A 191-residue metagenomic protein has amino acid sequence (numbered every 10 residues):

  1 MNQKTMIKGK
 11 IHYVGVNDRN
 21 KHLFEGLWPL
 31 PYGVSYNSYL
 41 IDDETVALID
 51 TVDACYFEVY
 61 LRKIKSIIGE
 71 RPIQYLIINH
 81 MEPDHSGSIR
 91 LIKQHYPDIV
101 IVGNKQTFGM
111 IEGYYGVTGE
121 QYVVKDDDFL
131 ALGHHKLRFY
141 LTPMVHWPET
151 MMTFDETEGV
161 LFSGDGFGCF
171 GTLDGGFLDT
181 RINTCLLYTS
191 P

Functional and structural regions predicted by a protein language model:
K4-I68, M152-D155, G159-S163: Conserved beta-strand hairpin/beta-sheet module of binuclear metal-dependent hydrolase folds, prominently
T5-G9, V102-T150: Metallo-beta-lactamase
E44, C55-V102: Active-site metal-binding motif and surrounding structural segment of the metallo-beta-lactamase
A47-D50, Q74-I78, R138-F139: Short catalytic-loop micro-motif centered on adjacent basic/acidic residues
M81-S86, F108-I111, H146-W147, G168-G171: Active-site environment of divalent metal-dependent phosphoester hydrolases
T157, T184-C185: Extended recognition/assembly regions associated with phosphoester-bond processing machinery
L161-D179: Short, solvent-exposed beta-strand-terminating loops
Y188-P191: Conserved small/polar residues in nucleotide/adenosyl-binding loops
